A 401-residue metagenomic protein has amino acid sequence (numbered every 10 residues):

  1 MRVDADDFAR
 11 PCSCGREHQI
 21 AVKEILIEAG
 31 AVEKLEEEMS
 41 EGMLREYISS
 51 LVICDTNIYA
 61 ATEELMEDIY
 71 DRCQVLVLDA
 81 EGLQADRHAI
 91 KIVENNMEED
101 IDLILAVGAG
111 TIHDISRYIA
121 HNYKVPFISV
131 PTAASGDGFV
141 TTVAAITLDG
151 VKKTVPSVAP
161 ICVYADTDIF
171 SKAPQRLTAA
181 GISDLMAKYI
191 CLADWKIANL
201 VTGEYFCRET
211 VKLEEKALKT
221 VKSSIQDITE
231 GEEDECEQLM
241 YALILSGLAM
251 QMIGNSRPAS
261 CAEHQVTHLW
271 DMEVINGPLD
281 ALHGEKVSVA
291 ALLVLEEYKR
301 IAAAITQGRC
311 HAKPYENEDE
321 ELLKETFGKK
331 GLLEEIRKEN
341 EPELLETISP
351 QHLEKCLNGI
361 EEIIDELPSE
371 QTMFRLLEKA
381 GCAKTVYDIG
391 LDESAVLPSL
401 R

Functional and structural regions predicted by a protein language model:
M1-L103: ATP/NTP phosphate-donor binding region
M1-R16, I305-R401: C-terminal charged capping/lid subdomain of soluble metabolic enzymes
E17-Q19, L44-R45, N96-E99, A120 (+7 more regions): Solvent-exposed alpha-helices and their adjacent loops that cap or buttress functional pockets in soluble metabolic
K23, N122-T220: A glycine/threonine-rich phosphate-anchoring loop and its flanking beta-alpha core in nucleotide/phosphate-binding
I53-C54, G108, A165: Short beta-strand/turn micro-motifs composed of small residues that flank or help shape donor/cofactor-binding pockets
E99-I119, Y123-A133: A short, small-residue-rich loop immediately preceding and capping a beta-strand
V107, G136-V140, A281, E285: Active-site histidine-anchored catalytic micro-motif
E215-A303: A conserved active-site cap/scaffold subdomain adjacent to cofactor or substrate pockets
